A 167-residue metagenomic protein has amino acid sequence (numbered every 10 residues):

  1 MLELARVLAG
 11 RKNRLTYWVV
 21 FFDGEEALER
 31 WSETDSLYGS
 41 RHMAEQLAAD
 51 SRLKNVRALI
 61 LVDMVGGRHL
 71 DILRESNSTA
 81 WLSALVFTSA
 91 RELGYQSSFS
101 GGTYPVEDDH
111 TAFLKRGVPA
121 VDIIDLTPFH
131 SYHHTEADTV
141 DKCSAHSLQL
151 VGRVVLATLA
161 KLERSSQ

Functional and structural regions predicted by a protein language model:
L2-L85, P105: Acidic/histidine-rich catalytic neighborhood of metal-dependent amide-processing enzymes
A58, V65-Q167: Active-site-adjacent substrate-binding region of metalloamidase/peptidase-like peptide-processing proteins
